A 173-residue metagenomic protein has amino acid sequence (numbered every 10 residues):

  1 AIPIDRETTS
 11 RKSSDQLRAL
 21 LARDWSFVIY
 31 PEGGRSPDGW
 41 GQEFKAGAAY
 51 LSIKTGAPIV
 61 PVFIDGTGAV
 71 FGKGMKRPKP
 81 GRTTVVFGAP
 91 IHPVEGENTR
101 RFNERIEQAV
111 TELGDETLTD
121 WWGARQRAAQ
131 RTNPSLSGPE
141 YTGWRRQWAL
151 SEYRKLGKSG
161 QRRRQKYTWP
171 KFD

Functional and structural regions predicted by a protein language model:
I2-D5: Short acidic-hydrophobic, aromatic-tinged amphipathic segments that line or gate anion-handling sites
E7-T9: Short, acidic/turn-prone active-site loops that include or flank metal/cofactor- and phosphate-binding residues
R11-D173: Non-catalytic C-terminal accessory region of glycerolipid acyltransferases and related lyso-lipid remodeling enzymes
